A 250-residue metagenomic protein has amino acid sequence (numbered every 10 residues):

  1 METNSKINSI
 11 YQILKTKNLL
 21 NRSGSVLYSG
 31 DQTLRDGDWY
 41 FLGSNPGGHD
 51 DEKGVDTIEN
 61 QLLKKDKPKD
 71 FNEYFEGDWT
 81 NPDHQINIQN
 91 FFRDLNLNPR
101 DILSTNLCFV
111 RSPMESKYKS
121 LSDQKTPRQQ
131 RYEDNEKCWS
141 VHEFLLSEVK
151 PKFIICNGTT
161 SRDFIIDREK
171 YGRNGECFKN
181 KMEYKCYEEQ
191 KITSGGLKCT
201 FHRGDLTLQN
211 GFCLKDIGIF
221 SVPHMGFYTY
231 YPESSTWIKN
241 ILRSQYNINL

Functional and structural regions predicted by a protein language model:
M1-L19, K125-W139, R162-L250: C-terminal capping/extension of enzyme domains
M1-T80, H84, N135-L145, G204-F212 (+1 more regions): Active-site and ligand/interface coordination hotspots across diverse enzymes and nucleic-acid-associated assemblies
W39-G43, N98-N106, F153-G158, S221: A structural signal for short, well-ordered beta-strand segments and their strand-loop junctions that often border
N45-H49, C108-S112, T159-F164, H224-Y228: Short, solvent-exposed loop/turn segments at secondary-structure junctions
P68-T80, V110-E136: Surface-exposed cleft-lining segments at the edges of enzyme active sites
N81-S120: Short, surface-exposed acidic-centric catalytic microdomains
I88-D101, E148-P151, H202-G218: A structural motif corresponding to the C-terminal end of an alpha-helix and its immediate exit/capping segment
H142-T159: Proline-aspartate-enriched helix->loop->beta-strand connector
